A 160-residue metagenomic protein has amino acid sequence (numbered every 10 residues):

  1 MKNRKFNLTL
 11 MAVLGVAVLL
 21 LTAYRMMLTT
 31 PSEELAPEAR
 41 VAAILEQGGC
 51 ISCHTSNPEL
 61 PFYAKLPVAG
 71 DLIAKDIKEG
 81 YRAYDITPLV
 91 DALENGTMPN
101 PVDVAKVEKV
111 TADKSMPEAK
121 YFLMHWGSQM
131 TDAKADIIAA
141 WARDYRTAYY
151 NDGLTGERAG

Functional and structural regions predicted by a protein language model:
M1-F6: Short, Lys/Arg-rich N-terminal segment immediately upstream of the first membrane anchor
L8-M26: Hydrophobic membrane-insertion alpha-helices, especially the h-region of bacterial N-terminal signal peptides
R25-L45, E59: Electrostatic cytochrome c docking/interface patches
L45-P58, I138: The canonical Cys-X-X-Cys-His
N57, P61, Y149-R158: Surface-exposed patches in mature extracellular/periplasmic domains of secreted proteins
F62-V68: Short cysteine/histidine-rich zinc-coordinating motifs and their immediately flanking basic loops
D71-M124: Extracytoplasmic electron-transfer domains, predominantly the class I c-type cytochrome c fold
T111-G153: C-terminal capping alpha-helices of c-type cytochrome domains
